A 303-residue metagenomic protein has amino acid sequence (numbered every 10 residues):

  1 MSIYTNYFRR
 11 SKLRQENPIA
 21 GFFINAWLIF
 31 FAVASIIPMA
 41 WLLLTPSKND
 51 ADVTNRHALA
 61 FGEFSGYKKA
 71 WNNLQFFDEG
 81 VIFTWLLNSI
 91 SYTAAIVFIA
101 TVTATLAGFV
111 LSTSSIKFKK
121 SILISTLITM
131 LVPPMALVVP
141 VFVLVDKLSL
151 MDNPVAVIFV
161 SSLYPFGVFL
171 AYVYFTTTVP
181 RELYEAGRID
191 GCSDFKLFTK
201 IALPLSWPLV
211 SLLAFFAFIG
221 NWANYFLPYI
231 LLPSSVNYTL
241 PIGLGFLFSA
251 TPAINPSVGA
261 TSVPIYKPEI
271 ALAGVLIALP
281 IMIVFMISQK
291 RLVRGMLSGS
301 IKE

Functional and structural regions predicted by a protein language model:
M1-R10: ABC-family P-loop ATPase nucleotide-binding domain
T5-N6, E16, A20-E303: A structural signal for multi-pass alpha-helical bundles of membrane permease subunits that mediate small-molecule
